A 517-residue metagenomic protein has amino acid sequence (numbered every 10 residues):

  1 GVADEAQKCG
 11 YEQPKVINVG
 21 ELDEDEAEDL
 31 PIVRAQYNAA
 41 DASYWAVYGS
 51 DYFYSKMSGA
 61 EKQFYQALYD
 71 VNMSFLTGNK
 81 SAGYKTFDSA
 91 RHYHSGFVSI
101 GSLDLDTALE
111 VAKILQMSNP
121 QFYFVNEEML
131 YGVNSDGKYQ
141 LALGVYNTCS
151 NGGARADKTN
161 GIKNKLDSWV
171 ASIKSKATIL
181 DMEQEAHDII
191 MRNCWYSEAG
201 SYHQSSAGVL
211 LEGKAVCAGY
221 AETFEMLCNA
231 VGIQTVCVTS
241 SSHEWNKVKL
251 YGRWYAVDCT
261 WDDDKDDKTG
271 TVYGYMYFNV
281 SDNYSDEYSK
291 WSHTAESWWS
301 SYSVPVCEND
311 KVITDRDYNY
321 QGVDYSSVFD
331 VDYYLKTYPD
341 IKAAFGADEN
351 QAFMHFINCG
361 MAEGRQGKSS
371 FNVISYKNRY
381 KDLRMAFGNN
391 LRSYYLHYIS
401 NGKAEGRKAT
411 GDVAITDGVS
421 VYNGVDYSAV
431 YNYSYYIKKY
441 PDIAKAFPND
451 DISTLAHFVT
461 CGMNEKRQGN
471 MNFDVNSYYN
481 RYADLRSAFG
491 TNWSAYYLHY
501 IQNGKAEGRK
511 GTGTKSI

Functional and structural regions predicted by a protein language model:
G1-A177, K290-G322: N-terminal accessory/pre-domain segments preceding catalytic cores
S99, M191-S201, E212-G213, D262 (+1 more regions): Repeated polar recognition positions within modular binding domains
D104, S206-Y220: A short, highly charged nucleic-acid-interacting micro-segment common to nuclease and nuclease-linked defense proteins
A154-V209: Secondary-structure boundary elements
D188-E198, A218-N229: Secreted/periplasmic proteins that engage bacterial cell-wall peptidoglycan
S197-A207, K214, T235-S242: Catalytic cysteine-centered active-site loop
G219-D286: Hydrophobic/aromatic-rich core segments of domains that either
Y320-I517: Charge-rich, low-complexity intrinsically disordered regions
